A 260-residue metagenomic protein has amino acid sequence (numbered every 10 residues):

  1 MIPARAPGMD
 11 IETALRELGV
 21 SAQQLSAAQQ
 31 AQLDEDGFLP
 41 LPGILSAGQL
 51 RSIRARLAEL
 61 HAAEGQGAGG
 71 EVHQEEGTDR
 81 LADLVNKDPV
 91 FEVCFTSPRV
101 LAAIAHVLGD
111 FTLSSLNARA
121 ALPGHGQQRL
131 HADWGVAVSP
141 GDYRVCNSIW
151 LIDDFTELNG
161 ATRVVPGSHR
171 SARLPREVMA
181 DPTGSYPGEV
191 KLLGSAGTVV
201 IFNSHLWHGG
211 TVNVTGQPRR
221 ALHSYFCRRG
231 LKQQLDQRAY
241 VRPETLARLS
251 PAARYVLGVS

Functional and structural regions predicted by a protein language model:
I2-D36, P42-S139, R254-Y255: Non-heme Fe(II)-dependent double-stranded beta-helix
I2-G19, A63, V199, L206 (+1 more regions): Non-heme Fe(II)/2-oxoglutarate
A22, F38-P40, N147-L151, V164 (+3 more regions): Conserved hydrophobic/aromatic beta-strand scaffold that supports enzyme active sites
E92, G135-S139, W150-D153, P187-V190 (+1 more regions): Short helix-to-loop capping/linker segments positioned immediately adjacent to catalytic or ligand/cofactor-binding
N117, A132-W134, W150-D154, V164-P166 (+1 more regions): Short, structured patches in soluble enzyme cores that scaffold and shape functional sites
D133-V145, P187-G188, G194, Q217-P218: A short beta-loop-beta micro-motif enriched in histidine and acidic residues
P140-E157, L193-G194, I201, Y225-R228: Short, conserved beta-strand element in jelly-roll/cupin
F155-T211, L231, R242-P251, Y255: Double-stranded beta-helix
